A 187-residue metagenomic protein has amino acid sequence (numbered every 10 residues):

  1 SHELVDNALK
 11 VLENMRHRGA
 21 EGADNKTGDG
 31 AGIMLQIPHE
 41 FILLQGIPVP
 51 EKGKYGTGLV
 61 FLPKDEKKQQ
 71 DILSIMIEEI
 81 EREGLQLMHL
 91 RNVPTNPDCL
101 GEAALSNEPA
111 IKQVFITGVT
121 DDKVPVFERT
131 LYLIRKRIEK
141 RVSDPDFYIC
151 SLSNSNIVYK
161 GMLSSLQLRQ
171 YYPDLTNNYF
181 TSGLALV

Functional and structural regions predicted by a protein language model:
S1-V187: N-terminal segments that mediate ammonia production and transfer in glutamine-dependent amidotransferase systems
